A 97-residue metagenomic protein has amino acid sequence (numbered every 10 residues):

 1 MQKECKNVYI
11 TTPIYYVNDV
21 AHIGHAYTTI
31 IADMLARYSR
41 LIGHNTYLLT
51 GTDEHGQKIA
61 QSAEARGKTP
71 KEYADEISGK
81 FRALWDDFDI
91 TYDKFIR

Functional and structural regions predicted by a protein language model:
M1-R97: N-terminal, positively charged nucleic-acid-binding surface of large information/translation enzymes
